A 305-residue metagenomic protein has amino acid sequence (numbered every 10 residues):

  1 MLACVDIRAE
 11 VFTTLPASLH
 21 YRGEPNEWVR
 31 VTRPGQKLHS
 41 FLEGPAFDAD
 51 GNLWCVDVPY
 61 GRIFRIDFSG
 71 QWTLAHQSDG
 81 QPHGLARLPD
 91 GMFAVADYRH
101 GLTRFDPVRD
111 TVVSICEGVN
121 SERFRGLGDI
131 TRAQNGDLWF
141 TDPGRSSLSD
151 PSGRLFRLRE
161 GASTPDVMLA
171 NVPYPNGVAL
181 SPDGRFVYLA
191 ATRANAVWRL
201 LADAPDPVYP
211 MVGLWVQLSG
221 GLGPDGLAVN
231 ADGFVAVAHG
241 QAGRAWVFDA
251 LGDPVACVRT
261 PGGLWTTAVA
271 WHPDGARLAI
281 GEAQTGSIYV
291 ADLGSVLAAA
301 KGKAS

Functional and structural regions predicted by a protein language model:
M1-N26, S149-S152: Blade/loop signatures of beta-propeller domains
T13-R62: Beta-strand-rich domains and repeat architectures in extracellular enzymes and scaffolds, especially beta-propellers
N26-G35, G70-H76, V113-S121, T164-A170 (+2 more regions): A short beta-strand motif characteristic of beta-propeller blades
T32-D50, S78-G101, N120-L138, R145-S146 (+4 more regions): Beta-rich, blade/repeat-based domains predominating in secreted/periplasmic proteins but also intracellular
V58-P59, Y98, S146-G153, T192-N195 (+2 more regions): Short, solvent-exposed loop/turn segments at conserved positions within beta-propeller repeat blades
R62-F64, G101-T103, R154-F156, A196-W198 (+2 more regions): A short loop-to-beta-strand structural motif that recurs across blades of beta-propeller domains
N195-A196, V216-A250: Loop/turn-rich, solvent-exposed surfaces of beta-rich toroidal or solenoidal domains
L200-P207, D292-A300: Short loop/turn segments immediately following beta-strands, especially the blade-tip and inter-blade linker loops
